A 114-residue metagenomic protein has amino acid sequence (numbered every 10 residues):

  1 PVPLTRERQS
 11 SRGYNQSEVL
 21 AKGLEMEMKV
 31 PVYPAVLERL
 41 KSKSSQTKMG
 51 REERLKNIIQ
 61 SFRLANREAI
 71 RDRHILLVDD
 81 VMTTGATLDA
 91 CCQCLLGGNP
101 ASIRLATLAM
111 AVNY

Functional and structural regions predicted by a protein language model:
P1-L76, A86-Y114: Conserved PRPP/pyrophosphate-binding segment of the phosphoribosyltransferase/PRPP-pathway fold
